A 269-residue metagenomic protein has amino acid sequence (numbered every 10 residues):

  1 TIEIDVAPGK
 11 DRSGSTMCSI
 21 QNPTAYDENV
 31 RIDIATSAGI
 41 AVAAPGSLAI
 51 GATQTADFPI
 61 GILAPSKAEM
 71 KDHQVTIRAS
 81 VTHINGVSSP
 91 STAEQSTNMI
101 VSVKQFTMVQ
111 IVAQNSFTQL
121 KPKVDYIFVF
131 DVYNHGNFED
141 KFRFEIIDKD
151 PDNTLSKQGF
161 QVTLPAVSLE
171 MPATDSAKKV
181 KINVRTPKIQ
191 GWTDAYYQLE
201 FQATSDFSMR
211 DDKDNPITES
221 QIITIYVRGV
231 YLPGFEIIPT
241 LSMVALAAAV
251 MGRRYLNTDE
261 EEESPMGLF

Functional and structural regions predicted by a protein language model:
T1-F269: Long beta-sheet-rich domains in secretory-pathway and surface-associated proteins
